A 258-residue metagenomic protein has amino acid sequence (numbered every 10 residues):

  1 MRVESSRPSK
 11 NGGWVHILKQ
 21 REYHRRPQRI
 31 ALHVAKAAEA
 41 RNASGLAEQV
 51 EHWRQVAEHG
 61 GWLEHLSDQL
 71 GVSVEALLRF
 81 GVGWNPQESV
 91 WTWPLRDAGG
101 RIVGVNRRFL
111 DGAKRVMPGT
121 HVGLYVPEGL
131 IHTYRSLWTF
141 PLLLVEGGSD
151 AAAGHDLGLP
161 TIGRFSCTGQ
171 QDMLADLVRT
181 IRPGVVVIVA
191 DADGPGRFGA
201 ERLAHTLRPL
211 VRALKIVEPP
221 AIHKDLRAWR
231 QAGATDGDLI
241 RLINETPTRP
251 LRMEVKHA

Functional and structural regions predicted by a protein language model:
M1-V3: Cysteine-rich micro-motifs
N11-V103, V122-F140, R179, T206-L210 (+1 more regions): TOPRIM metal-binding catalytic domain and adjacent DNA-binding surface shared by DnaG-type primases
H33, N85-V185, A200: Phosphate-handling DNA/RNA-contact segment within nucleic-acid enzymes
L144, G184-P195, E218: Acidic beta-strand-to-loop metal/phosphate-binding motif
F165-Q170, D191-A192, P219-A221: Short, acidic/turn-prone active-site loops that include or flank metal/cofactor- and phosphate-binding residues
D176-I181, D225-D238: Short, surface-exposed amphipathic charged segments that create phosphate/polyanion-binding patches used for binding
R197-L203: Amphipathic helical hotspot of TIR/SEFIR-family domains
A213-H223: A generic structural motif
